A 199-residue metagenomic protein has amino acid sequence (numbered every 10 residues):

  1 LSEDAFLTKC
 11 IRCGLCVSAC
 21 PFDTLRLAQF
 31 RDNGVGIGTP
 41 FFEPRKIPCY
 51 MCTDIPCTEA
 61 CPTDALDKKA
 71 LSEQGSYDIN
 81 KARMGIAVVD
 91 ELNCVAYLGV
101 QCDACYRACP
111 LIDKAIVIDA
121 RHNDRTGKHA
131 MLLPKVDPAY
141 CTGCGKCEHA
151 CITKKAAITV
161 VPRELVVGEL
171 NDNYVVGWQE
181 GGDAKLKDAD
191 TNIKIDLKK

Functional and structural regions predicted by a protein language model:
L1-K9, I37, F41-K199: Flanking helices and flexible, charged tails adjoining ferredoxin-like Fe-S electron-transfer domains in multi-subunit
C10, L15-C16, D23-L27: Soluble catalytic regions of membrane-associated enzymes that act on cell-envelope and secretory-pathway components
G14, R31, S76-I79: Membrane-targeting and insertion segments and their boundary/processing signals
G14-A19, C61-D64: Short, mixed-charge, low-aromatic patches
P21, L25-R31, G36-G38, P56: Membrane-embedded segments
